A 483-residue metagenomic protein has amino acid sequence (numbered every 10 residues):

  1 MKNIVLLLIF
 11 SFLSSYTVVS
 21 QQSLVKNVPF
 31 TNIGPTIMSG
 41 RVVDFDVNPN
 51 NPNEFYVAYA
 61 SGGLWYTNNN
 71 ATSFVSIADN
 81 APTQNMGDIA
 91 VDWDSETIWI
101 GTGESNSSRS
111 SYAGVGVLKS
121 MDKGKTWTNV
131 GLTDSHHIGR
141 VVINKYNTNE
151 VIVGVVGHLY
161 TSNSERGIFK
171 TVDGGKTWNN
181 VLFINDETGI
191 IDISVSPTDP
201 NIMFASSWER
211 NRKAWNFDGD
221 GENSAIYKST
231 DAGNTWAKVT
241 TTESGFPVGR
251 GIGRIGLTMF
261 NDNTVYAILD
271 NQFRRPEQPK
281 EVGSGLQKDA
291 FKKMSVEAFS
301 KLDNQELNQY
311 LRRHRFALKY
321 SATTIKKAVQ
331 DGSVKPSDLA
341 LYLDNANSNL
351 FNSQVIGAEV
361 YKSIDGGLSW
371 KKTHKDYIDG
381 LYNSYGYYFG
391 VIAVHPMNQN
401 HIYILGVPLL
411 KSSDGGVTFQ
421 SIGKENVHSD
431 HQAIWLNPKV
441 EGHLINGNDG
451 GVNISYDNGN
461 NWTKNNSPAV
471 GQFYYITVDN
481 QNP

Functional and structural regions predicted by a protein language model:
M1-Q22: Bacterial Sec-dependent N-terminal signal peptides
Q21-P483: Beta-propeller blade termini and top-face loops
